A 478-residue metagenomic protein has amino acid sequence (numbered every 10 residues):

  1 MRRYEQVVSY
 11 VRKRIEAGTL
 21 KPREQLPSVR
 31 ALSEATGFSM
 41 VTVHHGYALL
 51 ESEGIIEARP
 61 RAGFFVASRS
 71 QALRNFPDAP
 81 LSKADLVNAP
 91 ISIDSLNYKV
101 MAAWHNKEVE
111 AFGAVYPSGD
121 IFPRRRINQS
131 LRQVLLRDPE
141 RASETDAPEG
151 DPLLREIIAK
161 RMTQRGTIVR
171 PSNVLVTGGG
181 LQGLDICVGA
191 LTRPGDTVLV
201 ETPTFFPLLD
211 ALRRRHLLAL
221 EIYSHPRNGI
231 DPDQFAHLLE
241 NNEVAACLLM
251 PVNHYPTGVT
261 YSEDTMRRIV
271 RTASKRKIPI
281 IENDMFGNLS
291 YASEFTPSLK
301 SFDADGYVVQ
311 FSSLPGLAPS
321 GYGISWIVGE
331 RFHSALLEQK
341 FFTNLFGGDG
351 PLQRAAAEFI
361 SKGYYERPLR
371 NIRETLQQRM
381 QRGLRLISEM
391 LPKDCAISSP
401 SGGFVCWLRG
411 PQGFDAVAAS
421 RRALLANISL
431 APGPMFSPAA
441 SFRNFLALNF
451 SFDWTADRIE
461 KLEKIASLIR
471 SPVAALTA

Functional and structural regions predicted by a protein language model:
M1-R132, E338, F342-D349, I360 (+9 more regions): N-terminal basic, amphipathic alpha-helical segments
E57-R59, V169, L430-A431: Short beta-strand "wing" residues that participate in macromolecule-binding interfaces
P60, P203, D284-F286, L314: Short strand-turn motif at the edge of the Rossmann-like AdoMet-binding core
D138-R276, G287-D305, L376, V473-T477: Conserved core of the PLP fold type I
V308-E389, A396-S398: PLP-dependent aminotransferase class I/II
F436-A440: AMP-binding (ANL) adenylation modules
